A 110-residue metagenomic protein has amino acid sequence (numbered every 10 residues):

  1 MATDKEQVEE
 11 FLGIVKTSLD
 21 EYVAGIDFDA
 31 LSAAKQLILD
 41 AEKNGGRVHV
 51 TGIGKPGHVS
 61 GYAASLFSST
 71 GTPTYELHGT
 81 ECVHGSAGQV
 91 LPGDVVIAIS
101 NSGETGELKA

Functional and structural regions predicted by a protein language model:
M1-N44: An N-terminal, well-structured beta->alpha segment
L39, R47-A110: Glycine-rich phosphate-binding loops that contact phosphosugars or nucleotide phosphates
